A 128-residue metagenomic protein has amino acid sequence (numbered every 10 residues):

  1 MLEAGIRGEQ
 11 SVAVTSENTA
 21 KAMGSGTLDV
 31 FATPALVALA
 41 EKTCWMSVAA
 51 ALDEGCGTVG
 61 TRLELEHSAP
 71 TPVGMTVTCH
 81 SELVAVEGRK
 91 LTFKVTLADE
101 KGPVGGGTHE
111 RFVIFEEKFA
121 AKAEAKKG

Functional and structural regions predicted by a protein language model:
M1-A32: Catalytic strand-loop segment that frames the active site of acyl-thioester-processing enzymes
E3-E9, R62, T76-T78, K90-T92 (+1 more regions): Intrinsic-disorder/low-complexity, polar/charged segments enriched in Ser/Thr/Lys/Arg/Asp/Glu/Gln
A13-T15, A98, E110-I114: Short beta-strand edge segments in extracellular beta-sheet folds
T27, F31-A35, T92, I114: Residues at secondary-structure transition points
W45-T78: Hydrophobic beta-strand-centered segment that forms part of the acyl-chain substrate-binding groove
L65-E100: Hydrophobic beta-sheet segments that form the core/acyl-binding groove of ACP/CoA-dependent acyl-chain-processing
G105, E110-G128: C-terminal output/interaction extensions
